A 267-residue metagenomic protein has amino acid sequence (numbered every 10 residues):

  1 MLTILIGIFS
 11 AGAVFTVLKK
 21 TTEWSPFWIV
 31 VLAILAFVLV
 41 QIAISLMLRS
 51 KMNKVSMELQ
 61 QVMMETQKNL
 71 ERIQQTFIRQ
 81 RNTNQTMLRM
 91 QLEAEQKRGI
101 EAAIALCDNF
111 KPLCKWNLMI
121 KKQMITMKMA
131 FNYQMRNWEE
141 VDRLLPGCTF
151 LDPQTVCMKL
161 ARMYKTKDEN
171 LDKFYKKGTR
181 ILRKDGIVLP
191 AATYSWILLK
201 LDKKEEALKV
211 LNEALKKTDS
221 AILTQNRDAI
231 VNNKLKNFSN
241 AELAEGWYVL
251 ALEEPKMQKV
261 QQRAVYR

Functional and structural regions predicted by a protein language model:
M1-E58, M257-R267: Helical anchoring/docking segments at protein termini
S25-K121, I125: N-terminal topogenic membrane-targeting module
S50, N69, I73, N117 (+7 more regions): Alpha-solenoid repeat scaffolds
Q60, A130, A161, W196-I197 (+1 more regions): Residue-level recognition of tetratricopeptide repeat
M63, Y133, M163-K165, L199 (+1 more regions): Specific register positions within alpha-helical solenoid repeats of the TPR/Sel1-like families, i.e., one
Q96, W116-T193: Alpha-helical adaptor scaffolds
E101-F110, W138-C148, E169-R183, E205-A214 (+1 more regions): Alpha-helical repeat scaffolds
K184, V188-R267: Long, non-transmembrane cytosolic or organellar matrix-exposed soluble domains/tails of integral membrane proteins
